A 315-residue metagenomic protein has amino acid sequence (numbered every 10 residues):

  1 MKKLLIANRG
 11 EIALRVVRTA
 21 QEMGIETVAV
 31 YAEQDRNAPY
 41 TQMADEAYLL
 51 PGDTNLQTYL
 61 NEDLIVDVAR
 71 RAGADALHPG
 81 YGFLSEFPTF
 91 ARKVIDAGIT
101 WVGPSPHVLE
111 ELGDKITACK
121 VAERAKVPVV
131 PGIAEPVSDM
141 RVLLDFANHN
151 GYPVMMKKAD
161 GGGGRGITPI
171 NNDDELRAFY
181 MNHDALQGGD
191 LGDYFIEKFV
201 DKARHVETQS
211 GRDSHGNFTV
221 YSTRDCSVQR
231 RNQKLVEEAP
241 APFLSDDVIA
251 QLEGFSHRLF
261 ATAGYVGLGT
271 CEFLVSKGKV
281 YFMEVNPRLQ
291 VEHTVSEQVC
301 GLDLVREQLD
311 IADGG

Functional and structural regions predicted by a protein language model:
M1-C271, V275-S296: N-terminal beta-alpha lobe that positions the nucleotide/phosphoryl donor in ATP/NTP-coupled carboxylate activation
S296, L302-G315: Catalytic cores of soluble metabolic enzymes centered on carboxylation/carboxyl-transfer
